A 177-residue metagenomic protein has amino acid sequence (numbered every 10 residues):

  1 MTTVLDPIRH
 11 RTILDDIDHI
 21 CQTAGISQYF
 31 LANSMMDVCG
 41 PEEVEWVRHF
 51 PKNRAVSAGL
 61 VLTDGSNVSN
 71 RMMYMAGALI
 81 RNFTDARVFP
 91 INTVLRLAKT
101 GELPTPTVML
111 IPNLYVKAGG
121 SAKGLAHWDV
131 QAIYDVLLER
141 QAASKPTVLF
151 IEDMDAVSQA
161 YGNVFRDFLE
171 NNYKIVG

Functional and structural regions predicted by a protein language model:
M1-N53: A short, basic N-terminal segment
T2-L5, G77, R81, L95-R96 (+1 more regions): Replace "adjacent to P-loop NTPase cores in ATP/GTP-dependent enzymes" with "adjacent to NTP-binding cores
M36-L79: Glycine-rich P-loop/Walker A and Walker A-like loops and their local beta1-loop-alpha1 context in P-loop NTPases
S57-A58, T84-D85, T105-M109, A142-F150: Loop/turn-to-beta-strand initiation segments
V61-N67, P90-T93, P112-Y115, I151-M154: Structural motif
D64-N67, F89, G101-L103, G124-L125: Conserved aromatic-histidine-acidic binding/catalytic patches
A78-A118: AAA+/P-loop NTPase substrate/partner-engagement loops
